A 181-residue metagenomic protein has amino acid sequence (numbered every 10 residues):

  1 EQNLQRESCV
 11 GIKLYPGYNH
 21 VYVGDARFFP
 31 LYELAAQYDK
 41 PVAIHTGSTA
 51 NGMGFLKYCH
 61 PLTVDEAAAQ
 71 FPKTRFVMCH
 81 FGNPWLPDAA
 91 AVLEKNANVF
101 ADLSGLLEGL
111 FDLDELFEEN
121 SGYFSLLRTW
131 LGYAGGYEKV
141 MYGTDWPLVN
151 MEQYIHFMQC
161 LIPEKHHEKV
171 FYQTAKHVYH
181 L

Functional and structural regions predicted by a protein language model:
E1-S8, F29-Y38, E66-F71, A91-N98 (+1 more regions): Acidic (Asp/Glu)-rich catalytic clusters
E1-Y58: Active-site gating/metal-coordination segments in enzymes
C9-K13, D39-A43, R75-V77, N98-D102 (+1 more regions): Structural preference for beta-strand elements that scaffold enzyme active sites
I12, A35, H80, A101 (+3 more regions): Conserved, mostly hydrophobic/aromatic
Y15-N19, G47-N51, F81-P84, S104-E108 (+1 more regions): Active-site beta-loop-alpha junctions enriched in small/polar residues
G54-L62, L86-K95, F111-F124, L148-L161: Histidine/acidic-residue-rich catalytic or RNA/ligand-binding cores of hydrolases and nuclease-related proteins
F100-E115: His/Asp/Glu-enriched short active-site or ligand-binding loop at hydrolase and phosphoryl-transfer sites
T129, Y133-M141, L148-L181: Mid-to-C-terminal alpha-helical segments outside catalytic/metal-binding sites
